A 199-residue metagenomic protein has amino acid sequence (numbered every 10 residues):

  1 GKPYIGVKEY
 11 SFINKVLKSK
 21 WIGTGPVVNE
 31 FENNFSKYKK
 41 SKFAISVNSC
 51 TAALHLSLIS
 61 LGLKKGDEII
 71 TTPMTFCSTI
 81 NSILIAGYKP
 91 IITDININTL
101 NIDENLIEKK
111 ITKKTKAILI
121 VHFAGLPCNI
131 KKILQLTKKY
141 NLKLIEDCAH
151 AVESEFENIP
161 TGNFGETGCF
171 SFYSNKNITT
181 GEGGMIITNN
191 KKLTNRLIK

Functional and structural regions predicted by a protein language model:
G1-W21, P26: N-terminal "arm"/small-domain region of PLP-dependent enzymes with the aminotransferase-like
I13, E68, L144-C148: Short beta-strand/loop segment that forms part of the nucleotide-sugar
W21-E68, S82-A86, I92-D94, I159: Phosphate-binding glycine-rich loop
I45, I70, I91, K143-I145 (+1 more regions): Structural detector of well-ordered beta-strand residues that form the stable sheet scaffold of enzyme domains
M74, Y88, I95-I97, F123: Active-site loop/turn elements of alpha/beta-hydrolase fold enzymes, especially the short glycine-/histidine-rich
M74-I80: Conserved coil-to-alpha-helix start sites within the AMP-binding
N98-T180, M185-N195: Active-site phosphate-binding strand-loop segment of PLP-dependent enzymes
I198: Ligand-binding pocket scaffold of soluble enzyme catalytic domains
